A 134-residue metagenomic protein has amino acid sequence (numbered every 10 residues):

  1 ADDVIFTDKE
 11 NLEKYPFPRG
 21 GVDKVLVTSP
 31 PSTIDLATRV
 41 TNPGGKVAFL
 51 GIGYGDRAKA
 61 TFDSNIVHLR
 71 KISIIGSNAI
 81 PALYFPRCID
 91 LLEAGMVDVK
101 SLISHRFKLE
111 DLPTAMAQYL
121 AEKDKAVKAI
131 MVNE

Functional and structural regions predicted by a protein language model:
A1-L36: Adenosine-nucleotide cofactor-binding segment
T7-E10, S29, A58-K59, A79-L83 (+1 more regions): Short beta->alpha linker loops
D23-V27, L50-I52, S77-N78, S101-H105: Glycine- and other small-residue-rich loops at beta-strand/loop junctions that grip anionic moieties
S32-A94, N133-E134: Glycine-rich phosphate-binding loop and adjacent beta-alpha segment of Rossmann(oid) nucleotide-cofactor-binding
D35, R39, A82-E134: C-terminal hydrophobic helical "lid"/dimerization subdomain of Rossmann-like NAD(P)H-dependent oxidoreductases
